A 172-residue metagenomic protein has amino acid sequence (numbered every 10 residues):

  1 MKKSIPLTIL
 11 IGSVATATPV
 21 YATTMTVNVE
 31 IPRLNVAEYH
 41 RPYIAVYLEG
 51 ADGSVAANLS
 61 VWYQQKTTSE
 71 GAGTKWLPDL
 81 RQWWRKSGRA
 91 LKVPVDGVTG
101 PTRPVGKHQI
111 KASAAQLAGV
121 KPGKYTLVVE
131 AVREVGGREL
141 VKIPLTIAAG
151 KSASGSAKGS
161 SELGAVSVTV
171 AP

Functional and structural regions predicted by a protein language model:
P6-T16: Bacterial N-terminal signal peptides
T16-A22: Sec/Tat signal peptide C-region and signal peptidase I cleavage site
A22-T24, N28-E30, Y47, S54 (+1 more regions): Non-catalytic macromolecular-recognition regions in eukaryotic signaling proteins
V27-Y39, W62-K66: Short amphipathic, basic-aromatic surface patches that mediate peripheral association with negatively charged
R41-Y43, A56: Extracytoplasmic
A45-E49, V128: Beta-strand signatures of extracellular beta-sandwich domains
A51-V120: Structured domain cores in non-transmembrane regions
V105-K107, A112-P172: Glycine-rich, aromatic-bearing surface loops/beta-hairpins
